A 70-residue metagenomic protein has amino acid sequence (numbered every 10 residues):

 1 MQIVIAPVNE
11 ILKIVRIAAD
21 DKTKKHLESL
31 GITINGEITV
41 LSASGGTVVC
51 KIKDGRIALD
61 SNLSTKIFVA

Functional and structural regions predicted by a protein language model:
I3, I11-L12, K25, V40-A70: C-terminal structural segments of small proteins and small subunits
I17-D20: A structural micro-motif recognizing beta-strand termini and the immediately following turn/loop segments
K22, I34: Short alpha-helical
H26-S29, E37: Residue-level recognition of specific faces of alpha-helices
